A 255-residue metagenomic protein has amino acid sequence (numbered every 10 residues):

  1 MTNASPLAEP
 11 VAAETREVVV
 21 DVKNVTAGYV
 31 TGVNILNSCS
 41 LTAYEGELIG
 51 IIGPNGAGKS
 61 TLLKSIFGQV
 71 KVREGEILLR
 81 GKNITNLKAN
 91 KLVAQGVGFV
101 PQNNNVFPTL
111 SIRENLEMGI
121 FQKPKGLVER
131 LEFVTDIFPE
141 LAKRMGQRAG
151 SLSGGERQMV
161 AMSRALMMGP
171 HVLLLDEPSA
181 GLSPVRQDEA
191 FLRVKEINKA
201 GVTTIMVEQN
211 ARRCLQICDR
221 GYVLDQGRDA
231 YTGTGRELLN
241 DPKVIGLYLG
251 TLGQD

Functional and structural regions predicted by a protein language model:
T2-D255: Glycine-rich phosphate-binding loops of nucleotide-dependent enzymes
